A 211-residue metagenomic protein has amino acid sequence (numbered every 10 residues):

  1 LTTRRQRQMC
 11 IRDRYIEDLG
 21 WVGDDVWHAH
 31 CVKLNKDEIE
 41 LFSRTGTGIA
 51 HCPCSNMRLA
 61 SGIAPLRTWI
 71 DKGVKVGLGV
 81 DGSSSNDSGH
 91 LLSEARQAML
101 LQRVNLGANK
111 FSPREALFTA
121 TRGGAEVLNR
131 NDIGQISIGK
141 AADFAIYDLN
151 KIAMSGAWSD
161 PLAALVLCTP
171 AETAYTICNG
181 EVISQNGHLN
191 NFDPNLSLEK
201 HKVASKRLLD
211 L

Functional and structural regions predicted by a protein language model:
L1-I11: Single conserved hydrophobic/aromatic residue that forms the stacking wall/gate of nucleotide- or nucleobase-binding
R12, I63-R67, P161: Charged helix-capping and loop-helix junction motifs
D18-W21, D25, R67-K151, V166-T169: His/Asp/Glu-enriched, well-ordered alpha-helical/loop segment that forms or immediately abuts the divalent-metal
H28, D81, G180: Residue-level signal for inorganic ion chemistry
H28-A29, I49-H51, V76-L78: Hydrophobic faces of well-ordered beta-strands that scaffold small-molecule active sites in alpha/beta enzyme cores
C31, R58, V80: Glycine- and other small-residue-rich loops at beta-strand/loop junctions that grip anionic moieties
L34-T47, C52-R58: Long hydrophobic segments that form regular secondary structure
T121-L211: Active-site microenvironment of metallo-dependent hydrolases
